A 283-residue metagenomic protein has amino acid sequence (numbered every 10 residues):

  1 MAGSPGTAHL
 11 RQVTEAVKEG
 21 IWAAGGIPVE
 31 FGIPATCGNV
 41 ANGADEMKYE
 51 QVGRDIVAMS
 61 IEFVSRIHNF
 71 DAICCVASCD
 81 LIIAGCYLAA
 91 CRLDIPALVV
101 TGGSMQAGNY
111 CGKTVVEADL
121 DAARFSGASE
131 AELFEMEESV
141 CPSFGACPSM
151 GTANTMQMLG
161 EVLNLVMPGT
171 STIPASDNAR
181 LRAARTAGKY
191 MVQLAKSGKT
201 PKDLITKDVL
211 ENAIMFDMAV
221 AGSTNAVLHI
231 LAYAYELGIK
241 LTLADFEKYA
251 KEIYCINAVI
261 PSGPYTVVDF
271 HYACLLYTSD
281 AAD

Functional and structural regions predicted by a protein language model:
M1-A2, P34-N39, A77-I82, L93 (+5 more regions): Acidic, glycine-rich active-site loops and adjacent beta-strand->loop/helix elements that engage anionic groups
A2-H9: An N-terminal, well-structured beta->alpha segment
H9-E50, L228, D245: Anionic-ligand anchoring segments at beta-strand to alpha-helix junctions in alpha/beta enzyme folds, i.e., glycine
L10-A16, L88-L93, V115, L231-E236: Short, solvent-exposed amphipathic alpha-helical segments in soluble enzyme and RNA/protein-processing domains
A24-I33, E130-M136, P168-P174, A195-L210 (+4 more regions): Flexible, glycine/charged-enriched surface loops at secondary-structure junctions
C37-A41, D45-E46, K251-Y265, H271: Short, surface-exposed loop/turn segments at secondary-structure boundaries that line and modulate
E50-D217, G222: Active-site cavity-forming subdomains of large catalytic enzyme subunits
Y277-D283: Conserved small/polar residues in nucleotide/adenosyl-binding loops
